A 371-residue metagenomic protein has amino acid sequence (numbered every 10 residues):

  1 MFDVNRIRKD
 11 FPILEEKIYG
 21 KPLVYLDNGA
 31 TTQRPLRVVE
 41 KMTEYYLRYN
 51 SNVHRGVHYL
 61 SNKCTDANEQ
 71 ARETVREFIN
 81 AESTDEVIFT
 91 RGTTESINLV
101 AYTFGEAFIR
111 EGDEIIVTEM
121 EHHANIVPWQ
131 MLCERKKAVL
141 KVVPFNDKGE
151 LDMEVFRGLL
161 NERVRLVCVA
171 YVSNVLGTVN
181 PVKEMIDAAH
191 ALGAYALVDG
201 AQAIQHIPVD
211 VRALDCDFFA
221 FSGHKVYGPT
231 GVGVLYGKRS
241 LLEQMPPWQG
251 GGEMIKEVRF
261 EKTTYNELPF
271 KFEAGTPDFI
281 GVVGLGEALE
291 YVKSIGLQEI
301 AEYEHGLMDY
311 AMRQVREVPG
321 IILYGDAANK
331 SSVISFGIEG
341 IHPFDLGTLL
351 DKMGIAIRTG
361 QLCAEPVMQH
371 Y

Functional and structural regions predicted by a protein language model:
M1-Y371: Pyridoxal 5′-phosphate
